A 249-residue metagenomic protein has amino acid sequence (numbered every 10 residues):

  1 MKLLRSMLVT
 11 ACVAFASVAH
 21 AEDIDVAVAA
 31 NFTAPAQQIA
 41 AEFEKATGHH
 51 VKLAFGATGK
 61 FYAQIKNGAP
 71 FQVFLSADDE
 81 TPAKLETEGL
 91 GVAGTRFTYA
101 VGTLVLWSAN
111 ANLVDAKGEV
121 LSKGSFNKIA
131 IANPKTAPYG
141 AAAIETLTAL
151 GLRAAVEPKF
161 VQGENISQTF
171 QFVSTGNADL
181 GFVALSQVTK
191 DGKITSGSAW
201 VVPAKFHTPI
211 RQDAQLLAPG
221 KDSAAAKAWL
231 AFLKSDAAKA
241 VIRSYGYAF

Functional and structural regions predicted by a protein language model:
M1-A11: Bacterial N-terminal signal peptides that target proteins for export
F15-A21: Sec/Tat signal peptide C-region and signal peptidase I cleavage site
A21-F55, G59-A69, S76-D79, A83-F249: Exported/periplasmic ABC-transporter solute-binding proteins
